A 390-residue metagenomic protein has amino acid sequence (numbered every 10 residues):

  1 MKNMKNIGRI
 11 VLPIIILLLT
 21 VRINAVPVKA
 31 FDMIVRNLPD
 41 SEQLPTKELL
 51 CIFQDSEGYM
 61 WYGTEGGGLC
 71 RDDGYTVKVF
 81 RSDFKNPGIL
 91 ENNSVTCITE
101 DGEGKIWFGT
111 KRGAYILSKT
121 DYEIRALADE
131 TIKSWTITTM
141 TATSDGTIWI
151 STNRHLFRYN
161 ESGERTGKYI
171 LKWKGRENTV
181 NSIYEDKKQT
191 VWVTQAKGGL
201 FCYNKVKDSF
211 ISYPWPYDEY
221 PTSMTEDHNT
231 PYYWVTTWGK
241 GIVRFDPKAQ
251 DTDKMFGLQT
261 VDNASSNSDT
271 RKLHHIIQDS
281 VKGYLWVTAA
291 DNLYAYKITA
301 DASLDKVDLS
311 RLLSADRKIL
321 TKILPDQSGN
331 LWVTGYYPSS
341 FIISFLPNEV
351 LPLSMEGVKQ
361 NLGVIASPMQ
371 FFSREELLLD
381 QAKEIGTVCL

Functional and structural regions predicted by a protein language model:
K2-L390: Carboxylate-rich, polar loop motifs that coordinate divalent cations or form catalytic acidic clusters
